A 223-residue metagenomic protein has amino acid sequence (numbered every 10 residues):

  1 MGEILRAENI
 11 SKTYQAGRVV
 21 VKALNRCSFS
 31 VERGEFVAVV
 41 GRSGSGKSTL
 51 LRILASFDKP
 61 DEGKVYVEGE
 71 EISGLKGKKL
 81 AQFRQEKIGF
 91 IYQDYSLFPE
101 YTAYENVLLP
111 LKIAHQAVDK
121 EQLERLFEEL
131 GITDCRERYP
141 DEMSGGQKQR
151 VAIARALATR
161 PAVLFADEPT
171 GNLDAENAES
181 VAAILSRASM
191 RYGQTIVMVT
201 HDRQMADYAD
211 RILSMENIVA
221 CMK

Functional and structural regions predicted by a protein language model:
I4-Y208, I212-M215: ABC family nucleotide-binding domain
N217-K223: Conserved switch/coupling elements of ABC/ABC-like ATPase nucleotide-binding domains
